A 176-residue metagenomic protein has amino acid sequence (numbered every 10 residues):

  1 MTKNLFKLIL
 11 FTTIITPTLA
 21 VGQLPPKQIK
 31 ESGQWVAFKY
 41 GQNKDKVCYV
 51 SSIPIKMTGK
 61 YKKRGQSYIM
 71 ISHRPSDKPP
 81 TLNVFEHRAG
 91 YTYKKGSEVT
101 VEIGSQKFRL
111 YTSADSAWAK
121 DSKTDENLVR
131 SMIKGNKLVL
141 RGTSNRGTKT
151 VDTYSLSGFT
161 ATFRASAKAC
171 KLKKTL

Functional and structural regions predicted by a protein language model:
M1, I15, Q106-F108: Charged interaction patches that mediate protein-protein contacts
T2-F11: Sec-dependent signal peptide recognition, specifically the positively charged N-region followed immediately by
F11-V21: Hydrophobic h-region of N-terminal signal peptides that target proteins for export in Gram-negative bacteria
V21-L176: A generic "folded-domain core" signal
